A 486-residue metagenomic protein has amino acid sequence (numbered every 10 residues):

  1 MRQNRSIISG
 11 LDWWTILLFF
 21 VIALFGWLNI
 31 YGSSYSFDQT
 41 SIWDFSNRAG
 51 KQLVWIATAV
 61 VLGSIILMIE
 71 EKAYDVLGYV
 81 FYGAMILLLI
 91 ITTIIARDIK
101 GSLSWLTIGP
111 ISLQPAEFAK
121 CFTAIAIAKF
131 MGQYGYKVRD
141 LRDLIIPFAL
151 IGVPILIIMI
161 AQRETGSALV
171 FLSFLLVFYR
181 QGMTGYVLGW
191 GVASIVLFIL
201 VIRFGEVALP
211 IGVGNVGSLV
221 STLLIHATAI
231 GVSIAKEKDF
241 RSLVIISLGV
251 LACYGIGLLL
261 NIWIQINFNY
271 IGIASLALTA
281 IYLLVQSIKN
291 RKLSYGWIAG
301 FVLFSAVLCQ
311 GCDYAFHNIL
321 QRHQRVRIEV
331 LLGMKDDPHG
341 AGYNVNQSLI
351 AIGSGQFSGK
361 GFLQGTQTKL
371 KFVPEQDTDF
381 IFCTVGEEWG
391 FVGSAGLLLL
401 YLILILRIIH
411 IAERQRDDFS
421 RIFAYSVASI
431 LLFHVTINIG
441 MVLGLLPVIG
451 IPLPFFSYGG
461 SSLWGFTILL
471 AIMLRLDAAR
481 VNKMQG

Functional and structural regions predicted by a protein language model:
M1-I8: Short, Lys/Arg-rich, polar N-terminal cytosolic tail immediately upstream of the first transmembrane signal-anchor
L18-N29, D38-H339, C383-M441, I468 (+1 more regions): Hydrophobic alpha-helical transmembrane segments of multi-pass inner membrane proteins, especially in bacterial systems
E164-L169, K360-G365, Q376-T378, I449 (+2 more regions): Transmembrane helix boundary and interhelical junction motifs in multipass membrane proteins
A227-G231, G444-V481: Transmembrane alpha-helices of multi-pass inner-membrane enzymes
L320, D337-A341, F362, L370 (+1 more regions): Replace "in large, NTP-powered and nucleic-acid-processing enzymes" with "in large, NTP-powered factors and other
G342, I352, Q356-W389, F419: Long extracytoplasmic/lumenal interhelical loops at the membrane interface of multi-pass membrane proteins
N482-G486: Intrinsically disordered, low-complexity segments and flexible domain linkers enriched for serine/proline and other
